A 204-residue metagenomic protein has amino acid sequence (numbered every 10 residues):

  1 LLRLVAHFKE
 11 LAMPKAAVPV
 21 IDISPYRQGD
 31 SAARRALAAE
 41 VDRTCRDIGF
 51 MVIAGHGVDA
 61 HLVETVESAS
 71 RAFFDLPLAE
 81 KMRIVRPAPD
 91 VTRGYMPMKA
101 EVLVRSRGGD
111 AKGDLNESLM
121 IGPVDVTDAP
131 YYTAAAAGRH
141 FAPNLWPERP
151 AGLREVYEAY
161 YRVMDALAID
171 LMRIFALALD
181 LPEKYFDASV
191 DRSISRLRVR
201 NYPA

Functional and structural regions predicted by a protein language model:
H7-A204: Peripheral, non-catalytic segments flanking oxidoreductase cores
